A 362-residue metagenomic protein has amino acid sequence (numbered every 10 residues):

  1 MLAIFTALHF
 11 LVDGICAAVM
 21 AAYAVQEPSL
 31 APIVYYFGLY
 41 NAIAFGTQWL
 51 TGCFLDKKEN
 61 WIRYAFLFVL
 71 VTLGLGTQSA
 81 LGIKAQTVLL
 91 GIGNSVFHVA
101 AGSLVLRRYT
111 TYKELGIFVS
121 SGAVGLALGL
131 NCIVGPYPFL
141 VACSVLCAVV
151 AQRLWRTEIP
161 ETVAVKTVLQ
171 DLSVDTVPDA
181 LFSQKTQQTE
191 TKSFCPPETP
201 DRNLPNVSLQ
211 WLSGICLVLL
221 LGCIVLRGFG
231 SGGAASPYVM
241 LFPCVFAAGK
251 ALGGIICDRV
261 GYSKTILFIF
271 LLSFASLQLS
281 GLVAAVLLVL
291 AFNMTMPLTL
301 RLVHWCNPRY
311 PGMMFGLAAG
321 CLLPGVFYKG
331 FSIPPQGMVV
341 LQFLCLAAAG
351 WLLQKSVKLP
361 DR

Functional and structural regions predicted by a protein language model:
M1-G38, L219-G233: Helix-loop boundary and gating motifs at the non-cytosolic
V34-L55, L241-L252: Central cavity-lining transmembrane alpha-helices of secondary-active solute carriers, predominantly the Major
D56-V69, D258-F270: Cytoplasmic membrane-interface "Motif A"-like loop-to-helix N-cap segments of 12-TM Major Facilitator Superfamily
G82-H98, L282-M296: Hydrophobic core of transmembrane alpha-helices in multi-pass small-molecule transporters, especially MFS/SLC-type
S95-Y109, N293-P308: Intracellular juxtamembrane helix-capping segments at the cytosolic ends of symmetry-related transmembrane helices
Y137-R156, G337-S356: Symmetry-related core transmembrane helices of the 12-TM Major Facilitator Superfamily/SLC fold
K264-L298: C-terminal transmembrane helical hairpin of 12-TM major facilitator-type secondary transporters
P308-V339: A late C-terminal transmembrane helix in Major Facilitator Superfamily
